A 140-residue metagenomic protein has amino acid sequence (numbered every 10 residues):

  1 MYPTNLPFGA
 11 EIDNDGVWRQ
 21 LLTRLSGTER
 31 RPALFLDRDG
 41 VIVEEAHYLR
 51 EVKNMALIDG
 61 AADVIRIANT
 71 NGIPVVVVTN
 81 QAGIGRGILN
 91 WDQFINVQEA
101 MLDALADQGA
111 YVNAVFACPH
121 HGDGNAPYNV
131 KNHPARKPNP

Functional and structural regions predicted by a protein language model:
M1-R38: Non-catalytic pre-domain segments flanking phosphatase-related domains
T28, L57, A135: Residue-level marker of regulatory loop/turn positions in helix-turn-helix DNA-binding domains and in histidine
H47-I65: Basic, amphipathic juxtamembrane/active-site segments that coordinate anionic phosphate or diphosphate groups
A61, I65-Q98, Y111-G124, Y128: Substrate-recognition element of Asp-dependent hydrolases with the DxDx(T/V) motif
L105-A110: Short helix-capping segments at alpha-helix termini
K131-P140: C-terminal cap/substrate-recognition subdomain and adjoining C-terminal extension of metal-dependent phosphatase-like
